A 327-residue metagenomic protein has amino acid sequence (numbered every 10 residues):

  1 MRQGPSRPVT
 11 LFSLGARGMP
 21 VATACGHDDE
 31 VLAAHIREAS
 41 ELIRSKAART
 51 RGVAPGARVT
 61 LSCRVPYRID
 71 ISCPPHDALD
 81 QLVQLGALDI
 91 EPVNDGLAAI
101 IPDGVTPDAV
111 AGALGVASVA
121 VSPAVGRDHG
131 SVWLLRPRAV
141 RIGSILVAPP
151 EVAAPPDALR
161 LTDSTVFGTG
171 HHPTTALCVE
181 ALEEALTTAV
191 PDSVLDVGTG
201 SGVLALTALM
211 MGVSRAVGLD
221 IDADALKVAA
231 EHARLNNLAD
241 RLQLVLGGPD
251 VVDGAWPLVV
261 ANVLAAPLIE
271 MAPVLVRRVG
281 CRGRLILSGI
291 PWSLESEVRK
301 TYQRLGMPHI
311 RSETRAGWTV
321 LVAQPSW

Functional and structural regions predicted by a protein language model:
L11-L14, L32, L42, L61: Leucine-biased recognition of intrinsically disordered, low-complexity hydrophobic segments
P20, C25-G26, L32, R37-S40 (+2 more regions): Short, low-complexity intrinsically disordered segments enriched in A/P/G/S/L with frequent Arg, especially at protein
P66-A153: N-terminal auxiliary segments of SAM/dcSAM-dependent transferases
A99, D196, G218, V260 (+1 more regions): Conserved SAM-binding loop
R127-A189: SAM-dependent Rossmann-like transferase core, predominantly class I methyltransferases with a strong bias toward
T165, T169-V252: Conserved SAM/SAH cofactor-binding pocket of Class I
I221-W327: S-adenosylmethionine
